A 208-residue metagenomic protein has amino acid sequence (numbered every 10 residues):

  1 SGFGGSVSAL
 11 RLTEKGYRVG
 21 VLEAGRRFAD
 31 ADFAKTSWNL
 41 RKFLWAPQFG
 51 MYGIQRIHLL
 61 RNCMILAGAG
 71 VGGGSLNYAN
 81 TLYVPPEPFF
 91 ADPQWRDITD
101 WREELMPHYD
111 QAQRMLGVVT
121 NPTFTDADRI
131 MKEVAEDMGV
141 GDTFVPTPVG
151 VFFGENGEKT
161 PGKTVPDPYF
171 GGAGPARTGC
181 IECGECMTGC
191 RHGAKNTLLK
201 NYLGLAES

Functional and structural regions predicted by a protein language model:
S1-P93, D97-E103: N-terminal glycine-rich phosphate/pyrophosphate-binding loop and immediately adjacent elements
D100-S208: Conserved redox-cofactor binding core of oxidoreductases
